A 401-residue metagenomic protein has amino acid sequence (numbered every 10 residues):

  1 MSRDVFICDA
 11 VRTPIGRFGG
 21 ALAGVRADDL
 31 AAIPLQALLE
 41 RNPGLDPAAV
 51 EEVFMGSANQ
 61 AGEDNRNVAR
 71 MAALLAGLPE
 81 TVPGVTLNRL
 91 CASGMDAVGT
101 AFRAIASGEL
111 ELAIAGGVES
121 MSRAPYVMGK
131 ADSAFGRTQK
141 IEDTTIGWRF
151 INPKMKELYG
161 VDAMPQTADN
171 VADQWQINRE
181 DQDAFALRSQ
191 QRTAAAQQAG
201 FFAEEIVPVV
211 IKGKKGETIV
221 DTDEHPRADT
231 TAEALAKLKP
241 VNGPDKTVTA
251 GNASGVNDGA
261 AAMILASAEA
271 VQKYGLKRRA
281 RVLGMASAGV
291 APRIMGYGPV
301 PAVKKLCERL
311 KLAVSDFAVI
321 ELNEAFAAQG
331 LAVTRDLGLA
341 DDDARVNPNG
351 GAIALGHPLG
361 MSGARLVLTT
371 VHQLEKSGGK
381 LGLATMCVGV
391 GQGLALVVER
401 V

Functional and structural regions predicted by a protein language model:
M1-A72, A76, T167-R179, S189 (+4 more regions): Conserved active-site "lid/cap" helical segment
M1-V25, I146, T231-Y297, P301 (+5 more regions): Condensing-enzyme catalytic core mediating Claisen C-C bond formation in acyl metabolism
R12-T13, G24, D28-I33, G44 (+3 more regions): N-terminal extracellular/periplasmic Venus flytrap/periplasmic-binding protein-like
M55, Q166-D169, F202, K212-G213 (+1 more regions): Active-site pocket-lining segment
N65, G84-S93, N252-V256, V282 (+5 more regions): Active-site nucleophile and cofactor-binding loops and adjacent substrate-binding regions of central metabolic enzymes
N88-E119, A172-F201, A262-E269, R335 (+2 more regions): Active-site-proximal alpha-helical scaffold in enzymes
L112-N170: Flexible glycine-/small-residue-enriched beta->alpha junction loops that bind anionic phosphate/pyrophosphate groups
V314, D336-N347, A352-A395: Internal helix-turn-beta structural module
